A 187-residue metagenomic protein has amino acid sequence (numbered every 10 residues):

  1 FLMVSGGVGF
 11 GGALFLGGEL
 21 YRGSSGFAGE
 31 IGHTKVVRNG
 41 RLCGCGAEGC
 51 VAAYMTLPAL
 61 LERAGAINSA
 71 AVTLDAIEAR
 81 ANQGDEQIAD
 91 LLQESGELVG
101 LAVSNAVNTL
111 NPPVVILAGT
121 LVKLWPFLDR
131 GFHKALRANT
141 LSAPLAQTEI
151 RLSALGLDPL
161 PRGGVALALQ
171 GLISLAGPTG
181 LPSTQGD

Functional and structural regions predicted by a protein language model:
F1-Y54: Glycine-rich phosphate-binding loop of actin/hexokinase-like ATP-binding domains
N39, A47-D187: ATP-binding/phosphotransfer module of carbohydrate and carboxylate kinases, centering on a glycine-rich
